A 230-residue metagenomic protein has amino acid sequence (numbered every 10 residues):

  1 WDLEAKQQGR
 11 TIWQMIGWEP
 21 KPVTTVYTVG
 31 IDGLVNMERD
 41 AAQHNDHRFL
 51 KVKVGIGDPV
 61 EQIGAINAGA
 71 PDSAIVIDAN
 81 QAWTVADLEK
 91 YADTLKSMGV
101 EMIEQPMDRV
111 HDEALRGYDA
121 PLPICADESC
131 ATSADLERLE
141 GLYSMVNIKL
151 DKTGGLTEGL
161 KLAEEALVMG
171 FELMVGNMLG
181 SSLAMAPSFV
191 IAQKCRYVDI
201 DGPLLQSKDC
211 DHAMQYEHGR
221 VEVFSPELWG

Functional and structural regions predicted by a protein language model:
W1-I75, N80-E89, T94-S97, C210-G230: N-terminal capping/lid subdomain adjacent to the active-site entrance of alpha/beta enzymes
I12-M15, M102-R109, M174: Flexible, glycine/charged-enriched surface loops at secondary-structure junctions
G30, R48-D58, A74-Q81, M98-V110 (+2 more regions): Catalytic beta/alpha-barrel core
N45-R48, G69-S73, D93-E101, Y118-I124 (+3 more regions): Glycine-enriched alpha-helix->loop->beta-strand junction motifs that scaffold or abut catalytic
E61-Q62, D87, H111-A114, S133-D135 (+1 more regions): Short acidic active-site motifs
V85-L95, T132-Y143, G154, L162-A163 (+1 more regions): Catalytic cores of alpha/beta
L160-K161, E165-N177: C-terminal EAL-domain catalytic cores of bacterial cyclic di-GMP phosphodiesterases
G176-G230: Flexible C-terminal active-site loop/helix
